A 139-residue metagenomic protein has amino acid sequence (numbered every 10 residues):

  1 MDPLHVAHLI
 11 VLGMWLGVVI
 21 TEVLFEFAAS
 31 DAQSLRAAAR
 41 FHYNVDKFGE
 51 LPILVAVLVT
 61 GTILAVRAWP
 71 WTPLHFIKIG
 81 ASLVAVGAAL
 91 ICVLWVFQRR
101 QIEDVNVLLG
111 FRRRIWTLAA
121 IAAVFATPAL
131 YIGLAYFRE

Functional and structural regions predicted by a protein language model:
M1-E139: Polytopic transmembrane helical bundles with strong interfacial aromatic enrichment
